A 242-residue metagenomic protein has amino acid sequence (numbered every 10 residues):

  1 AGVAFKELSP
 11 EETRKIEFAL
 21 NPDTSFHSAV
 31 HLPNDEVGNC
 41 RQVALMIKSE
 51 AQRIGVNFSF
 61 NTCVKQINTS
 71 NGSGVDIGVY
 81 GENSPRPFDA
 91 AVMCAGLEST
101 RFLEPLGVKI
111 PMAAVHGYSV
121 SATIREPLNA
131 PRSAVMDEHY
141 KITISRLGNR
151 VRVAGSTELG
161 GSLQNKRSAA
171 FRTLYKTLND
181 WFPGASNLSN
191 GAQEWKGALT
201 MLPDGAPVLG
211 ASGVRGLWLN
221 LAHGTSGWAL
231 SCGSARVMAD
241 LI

Functional and structural regions predicted by a protein language model:
A1-P10: Dinucleotide-binding Rossmann-like beta1-alpha1 core, especially the glycine-rich loop that anchors the ADP
F5, F58, V64, N190-G191: Generic structural signal for residues in well-ordered beta-strands
D23-A90: Helical element adjacent to the flavin cofactor pocket in flavoenzyme catalytic cores
H31-K48, L97-E98, A170-T177, H223 (+1 more regions): Mid-domain beta-loop-alpha active-site segment that forms a flexible, acidic cofactor/metal-binding surface
G55-N57, V151, L217: Short, conserved active-site loop motifs that form the nucleotide-linked donor/cofactor pocket
Q66-T69, G74, P85-R215: Active-site substrate-recognition segment that forms the wall of the catalytic cavity or substrate channel
T143, G224-C232: Claisen-condensing/thiolase-fold acyl-transfer catalytic domains that form or cleave C-C bonds in fatty acid
S231-I242: Internal hydrophobic alpha-helix adjacent to the cofactor/substrate pocket in enzyme cavities
